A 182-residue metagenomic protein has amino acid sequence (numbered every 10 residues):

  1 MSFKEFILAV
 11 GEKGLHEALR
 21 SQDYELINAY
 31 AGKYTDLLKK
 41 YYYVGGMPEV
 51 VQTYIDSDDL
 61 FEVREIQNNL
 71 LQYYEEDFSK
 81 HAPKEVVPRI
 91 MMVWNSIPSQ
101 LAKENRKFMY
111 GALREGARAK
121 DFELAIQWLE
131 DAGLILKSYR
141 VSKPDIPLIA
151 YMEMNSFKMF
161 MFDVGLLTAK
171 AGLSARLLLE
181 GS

Functional and structural regions predicted by a protein language model:
M1-E49: Amphipathic alpha-helical segments of the small helical/lid subdomains adjacent to P-loop NTPase cores
M47, V51-S182: Accessory nucleic acid-recognition modules appended to NTPase machines
